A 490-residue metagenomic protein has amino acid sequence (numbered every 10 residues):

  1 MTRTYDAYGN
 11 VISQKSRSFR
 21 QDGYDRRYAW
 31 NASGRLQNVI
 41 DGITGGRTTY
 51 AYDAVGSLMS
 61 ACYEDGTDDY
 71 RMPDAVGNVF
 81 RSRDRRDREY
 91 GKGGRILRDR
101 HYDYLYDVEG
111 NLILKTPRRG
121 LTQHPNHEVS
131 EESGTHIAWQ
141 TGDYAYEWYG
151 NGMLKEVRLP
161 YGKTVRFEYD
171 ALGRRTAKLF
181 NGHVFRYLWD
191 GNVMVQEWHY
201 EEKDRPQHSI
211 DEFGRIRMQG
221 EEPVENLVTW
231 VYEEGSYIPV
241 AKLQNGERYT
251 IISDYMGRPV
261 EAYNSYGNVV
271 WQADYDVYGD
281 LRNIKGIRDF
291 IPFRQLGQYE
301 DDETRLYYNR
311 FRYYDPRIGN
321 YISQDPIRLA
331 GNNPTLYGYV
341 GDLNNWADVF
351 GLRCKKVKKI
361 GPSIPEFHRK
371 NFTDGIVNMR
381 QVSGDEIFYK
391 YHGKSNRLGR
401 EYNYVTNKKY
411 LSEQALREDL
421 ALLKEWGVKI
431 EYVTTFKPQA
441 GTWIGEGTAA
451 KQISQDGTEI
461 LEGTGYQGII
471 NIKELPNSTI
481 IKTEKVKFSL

Functional and structural regions predicted by a protein language model:
M1-A7, S13-R20, N38-T44, S60-G66 (+12 more regions): Beta-turn initiation residues at beta-strand->coil junctions
R3, Y28, Y50, R71 (+12 more regions): A residue-level detector for well-ordered beta-strand positions
F19-D25, R118-D143, K203-E222: Intrinsically disordered, low-complexity Ser/Thr- and acidic-rich flexible linkers and loops, especially at boundaries
D25-L36, G42, R47-G56, L112-R118 (+2 more regions): Surface-exposed extracellular loop regions of Gram-negative outer-membrane beta-barrel proteins
R26, D74-A75, R85-K92, N245-R310 (+1 more regions): A motif-centric feature for acidic-aromatic and gly/ser/thr-rich catalytic loops and repeats
A262, D280-R282, R312-I322, P326-I327 (+1 more regions): Short, low-complexity export/processing leader segments characterized by acidic and small residues
C354-L490: Catalytic toxin/effector domains delivered as secreted proteins or via bacterial secretion systems
